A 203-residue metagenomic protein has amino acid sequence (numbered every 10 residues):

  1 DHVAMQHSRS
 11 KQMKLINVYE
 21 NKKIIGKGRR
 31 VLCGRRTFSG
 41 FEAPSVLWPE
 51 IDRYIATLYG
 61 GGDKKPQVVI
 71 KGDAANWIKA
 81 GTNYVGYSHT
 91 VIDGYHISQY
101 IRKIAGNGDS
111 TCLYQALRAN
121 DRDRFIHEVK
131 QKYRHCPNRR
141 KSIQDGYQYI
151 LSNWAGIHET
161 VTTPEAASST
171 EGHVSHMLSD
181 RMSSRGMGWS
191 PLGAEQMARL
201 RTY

Functional and structural regions predicted by a protein language model:
D1-Y203: Catalytic center-proximal scaffold of phosphoryl-transfer enzymes
